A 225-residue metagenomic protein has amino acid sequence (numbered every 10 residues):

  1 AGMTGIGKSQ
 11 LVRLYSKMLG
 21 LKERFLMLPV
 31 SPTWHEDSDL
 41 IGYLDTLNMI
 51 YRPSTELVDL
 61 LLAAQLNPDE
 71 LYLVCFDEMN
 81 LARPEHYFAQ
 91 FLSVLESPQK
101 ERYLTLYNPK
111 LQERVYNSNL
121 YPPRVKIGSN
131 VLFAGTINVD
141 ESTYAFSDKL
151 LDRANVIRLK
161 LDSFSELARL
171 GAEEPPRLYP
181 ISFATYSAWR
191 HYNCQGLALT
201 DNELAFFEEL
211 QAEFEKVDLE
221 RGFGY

Functional and structural regions predicted by a protein language model:
A1-Y225: C-terminal regulatory/interaction module of P-loop NTP-utilizing enzymes
